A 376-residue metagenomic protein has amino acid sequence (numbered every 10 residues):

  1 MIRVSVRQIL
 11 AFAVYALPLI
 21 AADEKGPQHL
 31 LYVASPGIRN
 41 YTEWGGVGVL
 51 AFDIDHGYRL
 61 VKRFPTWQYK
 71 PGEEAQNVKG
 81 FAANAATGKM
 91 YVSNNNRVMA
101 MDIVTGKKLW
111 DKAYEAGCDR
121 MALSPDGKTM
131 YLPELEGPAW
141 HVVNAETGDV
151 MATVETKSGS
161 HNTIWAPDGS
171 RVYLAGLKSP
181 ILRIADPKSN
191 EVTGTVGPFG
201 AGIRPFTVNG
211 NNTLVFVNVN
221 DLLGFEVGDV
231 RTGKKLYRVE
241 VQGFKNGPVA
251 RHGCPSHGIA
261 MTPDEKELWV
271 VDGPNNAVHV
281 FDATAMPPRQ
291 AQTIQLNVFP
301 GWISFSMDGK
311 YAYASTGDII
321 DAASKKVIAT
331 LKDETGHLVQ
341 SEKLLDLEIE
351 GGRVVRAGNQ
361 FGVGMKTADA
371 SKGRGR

Functional and structural regions predicted by a protein language model:
M1-L10: Bacterial N-terminal signal peptides that target proteins for export
S5, A16, T367-A368: Compositionally biased, low-complexity segments enriched in small residues
Q8, A16-L17, V142: Generic alpha-helical structural signal
I9-F12, A85: Short N-terminal leader segment in a subset of presequences, especially plant chloroplast and some mitochondrial
F12-A22: Hydrophobic h-region of N-terminal signal peptides that target proteins for export in Gram-negative bacteria
A21-R376: Predominantly soluble domains enriched in secretory-pathway, periplasmic, or organellar proteins
